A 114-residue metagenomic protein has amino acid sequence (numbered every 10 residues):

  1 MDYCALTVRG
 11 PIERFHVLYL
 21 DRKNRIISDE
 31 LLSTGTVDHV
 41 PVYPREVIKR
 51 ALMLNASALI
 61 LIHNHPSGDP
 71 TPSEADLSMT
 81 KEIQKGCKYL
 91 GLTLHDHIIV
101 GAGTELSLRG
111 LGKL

Functional and structural regions predicted by a protein language model:
M1-I27: Long amphipathic N-terminal alpha/beta scaffold segment
D2, K23, S33-L114: Active-site-proximal loop/helix of nucleotide/amide-processing enzymes and allied scaffolds
